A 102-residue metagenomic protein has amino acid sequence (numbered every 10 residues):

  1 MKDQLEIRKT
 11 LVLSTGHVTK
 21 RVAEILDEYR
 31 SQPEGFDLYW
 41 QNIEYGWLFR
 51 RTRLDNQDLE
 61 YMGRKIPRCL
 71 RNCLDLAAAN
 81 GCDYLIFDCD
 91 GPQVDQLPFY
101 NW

Functional and structural regions predicted by a protein language model:
M1-E24, I86-F87, F99-W102: Short, extreme N-terminal segment that most often corresponds to the first beta-strand
K2-Q4, L38-W40, D75-A79: A general structural signal for short secondary-structure junctions and capping/turn motifs
R8, E44-G46, C82-Y84: Short, surface-exposed beta-edge/turn micro-motifs
T19-R53: An N-terminal amphipathic alpha-helical segment
T52-Y61: Short, basic, glycine/proline-bearing loop/turn elements
G63-W102: Short, compact, well-ordered microdomains
